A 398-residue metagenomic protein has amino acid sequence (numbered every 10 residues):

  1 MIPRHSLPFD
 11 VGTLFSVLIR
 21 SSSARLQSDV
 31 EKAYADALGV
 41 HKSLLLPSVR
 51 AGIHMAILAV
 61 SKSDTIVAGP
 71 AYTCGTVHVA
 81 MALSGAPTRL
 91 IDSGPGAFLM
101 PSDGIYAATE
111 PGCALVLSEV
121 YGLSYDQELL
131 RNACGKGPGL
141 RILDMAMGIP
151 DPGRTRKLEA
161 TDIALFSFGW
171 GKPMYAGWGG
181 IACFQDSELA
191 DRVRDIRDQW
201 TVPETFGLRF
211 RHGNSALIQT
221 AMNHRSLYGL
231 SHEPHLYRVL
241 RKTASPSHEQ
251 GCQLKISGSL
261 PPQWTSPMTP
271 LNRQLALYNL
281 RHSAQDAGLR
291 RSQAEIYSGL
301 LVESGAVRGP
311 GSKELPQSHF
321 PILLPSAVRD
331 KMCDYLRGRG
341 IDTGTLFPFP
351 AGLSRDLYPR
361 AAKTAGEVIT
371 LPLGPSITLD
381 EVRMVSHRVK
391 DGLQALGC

Functional and structural regions predicted by a protein language model:
I2-E31: A glycine-/small-polar-enriched, mobile loop at the entrance of the PLP active site in fold-type I
R4, D29-L44, V49, V116-L117 (+1 more regions): PLP-dependent aminotransferase class I/II
L45, G69, A182: Conserved SAM-binding loop
A56-A108, L336: Conserved PLP-anchoring active-site segment centered on the Schiff-base-forming lysine
P87, L140, I341-D342: Residue-level detector of anion-binding/catalytic polar loops
G96-R192, Q199, G374: Active-site phosphate-binding strand-loop segment of PLP-dependent enzymes
